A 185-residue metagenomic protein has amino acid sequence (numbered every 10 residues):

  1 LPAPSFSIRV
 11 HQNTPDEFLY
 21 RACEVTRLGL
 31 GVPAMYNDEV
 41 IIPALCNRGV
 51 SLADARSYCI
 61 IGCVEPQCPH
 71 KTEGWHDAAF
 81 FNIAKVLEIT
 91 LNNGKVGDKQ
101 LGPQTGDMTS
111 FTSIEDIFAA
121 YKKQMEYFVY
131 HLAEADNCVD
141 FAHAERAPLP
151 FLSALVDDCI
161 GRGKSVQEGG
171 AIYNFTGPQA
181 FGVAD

Functional and structural regions predicted by a protein language model:
L1-D185: Conserved catalytic cores of very large enzyme subunits
